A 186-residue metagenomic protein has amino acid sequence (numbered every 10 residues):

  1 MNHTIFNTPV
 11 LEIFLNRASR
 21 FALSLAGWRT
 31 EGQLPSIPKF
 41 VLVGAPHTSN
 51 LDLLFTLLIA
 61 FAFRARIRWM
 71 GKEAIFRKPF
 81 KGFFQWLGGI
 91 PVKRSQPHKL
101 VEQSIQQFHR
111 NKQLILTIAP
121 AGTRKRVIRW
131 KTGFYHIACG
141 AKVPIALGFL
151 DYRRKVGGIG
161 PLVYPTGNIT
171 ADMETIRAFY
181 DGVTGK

Functional and structural regions predicted by a protein language model:
M1-H3: A short, surface-exposed helix-loop junction/capping segment
I5-T8, N16, S24-G182: Soluble catalytic domains of membrane acyltransferases
T184-K186: A cross-taxonomic marker for long C-terminal extensions/tails that follow the last structured domain
